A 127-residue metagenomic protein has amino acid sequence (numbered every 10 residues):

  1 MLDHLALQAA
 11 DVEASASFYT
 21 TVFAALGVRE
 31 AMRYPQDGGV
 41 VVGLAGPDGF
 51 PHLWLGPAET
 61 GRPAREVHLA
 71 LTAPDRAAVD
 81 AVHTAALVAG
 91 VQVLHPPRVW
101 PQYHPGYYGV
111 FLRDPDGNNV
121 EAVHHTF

Functional and structural regions predicted by a protein language model:
M1-A16, L69, T126: N-terminal beta-strand motif that seeds the catalytic metal site of vicinal oxygen chelate
Q8-F50: Core segments of cupin and vicinal oxygen chelate
D11-E13, A70-V110, P115: Vicinal oxygen chelate
M32, V42-P74, A78-A81, V88: Long, continuous compositionally biased terminal/linker segments
H52, E121-A122: Short glycine-/small-residue motifs
P101-Q102, H125-F127: A short acidic/small-residue loop/turn micro-motif
